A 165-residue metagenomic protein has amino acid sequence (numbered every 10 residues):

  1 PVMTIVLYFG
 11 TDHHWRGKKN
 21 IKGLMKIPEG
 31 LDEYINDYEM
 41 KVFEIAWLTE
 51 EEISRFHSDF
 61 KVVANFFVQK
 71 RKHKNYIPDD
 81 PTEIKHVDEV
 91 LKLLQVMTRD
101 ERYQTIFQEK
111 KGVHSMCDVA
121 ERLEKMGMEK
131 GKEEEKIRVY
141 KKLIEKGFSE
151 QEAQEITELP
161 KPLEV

Functional and structural regions predicted by a protein language model:
P1-E129: A general recognition-element feature
R102-V165: Intrinsic-disorder/low-complexity detector
